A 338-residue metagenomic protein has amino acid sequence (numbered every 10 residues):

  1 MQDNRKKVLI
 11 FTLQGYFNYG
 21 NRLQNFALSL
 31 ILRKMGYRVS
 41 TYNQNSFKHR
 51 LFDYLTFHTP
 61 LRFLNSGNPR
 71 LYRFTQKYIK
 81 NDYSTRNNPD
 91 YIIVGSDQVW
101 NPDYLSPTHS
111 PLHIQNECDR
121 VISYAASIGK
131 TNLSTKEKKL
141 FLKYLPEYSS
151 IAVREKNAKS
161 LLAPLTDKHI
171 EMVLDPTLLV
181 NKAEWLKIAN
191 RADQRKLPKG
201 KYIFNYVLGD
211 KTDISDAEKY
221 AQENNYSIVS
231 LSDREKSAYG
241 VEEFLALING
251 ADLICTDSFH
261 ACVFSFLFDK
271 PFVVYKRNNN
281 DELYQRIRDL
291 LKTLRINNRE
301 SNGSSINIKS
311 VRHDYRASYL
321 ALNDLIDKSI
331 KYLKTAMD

Functional and structural regions predicted by a protein language model:
M1-D338: Active-site anion-handling motifs in enzyme catalytic cores
